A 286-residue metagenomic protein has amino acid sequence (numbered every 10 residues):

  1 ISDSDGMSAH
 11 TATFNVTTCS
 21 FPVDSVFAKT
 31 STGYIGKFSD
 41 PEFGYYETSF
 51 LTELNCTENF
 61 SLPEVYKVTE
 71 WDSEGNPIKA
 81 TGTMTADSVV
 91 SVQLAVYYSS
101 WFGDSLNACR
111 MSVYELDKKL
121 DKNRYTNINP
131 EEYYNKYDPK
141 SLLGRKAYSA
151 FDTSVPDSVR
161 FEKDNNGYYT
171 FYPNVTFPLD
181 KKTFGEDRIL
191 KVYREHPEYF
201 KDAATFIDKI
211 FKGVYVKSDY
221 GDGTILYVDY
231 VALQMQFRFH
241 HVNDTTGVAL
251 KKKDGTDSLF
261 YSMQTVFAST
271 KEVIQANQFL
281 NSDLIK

Functional and structural regions predicted by a protein language model:
I1-K286: Secreted, disulfide-rich extracellular signaling modules
